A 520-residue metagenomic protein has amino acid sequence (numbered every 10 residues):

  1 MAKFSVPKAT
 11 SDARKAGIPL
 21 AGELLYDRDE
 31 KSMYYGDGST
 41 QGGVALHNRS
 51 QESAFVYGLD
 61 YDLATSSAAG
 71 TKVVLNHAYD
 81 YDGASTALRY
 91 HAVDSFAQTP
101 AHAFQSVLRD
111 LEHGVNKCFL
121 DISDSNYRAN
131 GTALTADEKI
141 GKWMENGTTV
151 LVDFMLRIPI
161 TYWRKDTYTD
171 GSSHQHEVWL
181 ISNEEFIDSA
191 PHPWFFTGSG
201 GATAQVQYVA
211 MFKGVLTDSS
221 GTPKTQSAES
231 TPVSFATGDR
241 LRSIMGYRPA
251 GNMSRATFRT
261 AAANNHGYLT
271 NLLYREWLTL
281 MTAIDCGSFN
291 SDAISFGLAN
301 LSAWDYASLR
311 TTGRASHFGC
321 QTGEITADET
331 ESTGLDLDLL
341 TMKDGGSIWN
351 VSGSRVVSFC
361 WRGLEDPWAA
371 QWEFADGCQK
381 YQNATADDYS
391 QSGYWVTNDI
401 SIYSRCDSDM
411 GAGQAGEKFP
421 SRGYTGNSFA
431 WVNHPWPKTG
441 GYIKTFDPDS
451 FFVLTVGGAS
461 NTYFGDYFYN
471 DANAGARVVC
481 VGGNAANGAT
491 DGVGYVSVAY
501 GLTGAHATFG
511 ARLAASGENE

Functional and structural regions predicted by a protein language model:
M1-L24, E30, Q41-Q51: Extracellular/surface-exposed low-complexity repeats and stalk/linker segments enriched in Gly/Pro and small polar
T10-S11, D27-S32, G38-Q41, T161-W163 (+3 more regions): Acidic glycine-/aspartate-rich tracts in secreted/extracellular proteins
G36-R49, A386-Y403: Short, compositionally biased
Q51-R157, W163-K165, L269: GGW-centered surface loops in extracellular recognition modules
Y57-L59, L278, S302-T330, D344 (+3 more regions): C-terminal, surface-exposed recognition/capping segments
L63, I158-R164, M211-L216, R275-L278 (+7 more regions): Short, flexible loop/turn elements at secondary-structure junctions
E145, T149-V152, E184-P367: Short aromatic-cysteine micro-motif
R355, F359-Q382, D388-Y389, Y394: Extracytoplasmic, non-cytosolic globular domains
